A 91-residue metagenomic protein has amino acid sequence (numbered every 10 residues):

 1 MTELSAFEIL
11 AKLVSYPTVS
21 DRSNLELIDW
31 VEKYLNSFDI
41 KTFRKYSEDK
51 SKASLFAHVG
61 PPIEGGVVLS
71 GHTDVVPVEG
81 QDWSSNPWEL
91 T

Functional and structural regions predicted by a protein language model:
M1-V67: N-terminal, positively charged, Ser/Thr/Ala/Gly-biased leader segments that form transit/presequence-like amphipathic
V68-T91: Active-site metal-coordination/substrate-binding segment of hydrolases, especially metallo-dependent peptidases
